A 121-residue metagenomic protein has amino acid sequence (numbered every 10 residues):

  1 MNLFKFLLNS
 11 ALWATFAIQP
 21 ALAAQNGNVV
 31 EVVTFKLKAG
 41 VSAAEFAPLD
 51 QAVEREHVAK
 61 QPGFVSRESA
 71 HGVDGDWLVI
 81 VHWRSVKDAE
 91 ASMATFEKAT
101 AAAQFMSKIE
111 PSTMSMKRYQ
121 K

Functional and structural regions predicted by a protein language model:
M1-K5: Positively charged n-region of N-terminal signal peptides that target proteins for export
L7-L8, W13-A14, I18-V30, F35-K38 (+2 more regions): Glycine-rich beta-strand-turn "strand-cap" elements at beta-sheet edges
L12-A17, D50-E56: Phosphate-binding glycine-rich loops and adjacent basic patches that engage nucleotide phosphates, nucleic-acid
A24, A43-A44, E54-H57, R67-E68: Intrinsically disordered, low-complexity segments enriched in polar/charged residues with Gly/Pro, especially when
K36-L49: Short, surface-exposed ligand-recognition loops at beta-strand->loop->(often short) alpha-helix junctions that present
V41, D74, K87: Short alpha-helical
Q51-V65, H82-R118: An amphipathic, aromatic/His-enriched active-site/gating alpha helix that lines ligand/cofactor pockets
